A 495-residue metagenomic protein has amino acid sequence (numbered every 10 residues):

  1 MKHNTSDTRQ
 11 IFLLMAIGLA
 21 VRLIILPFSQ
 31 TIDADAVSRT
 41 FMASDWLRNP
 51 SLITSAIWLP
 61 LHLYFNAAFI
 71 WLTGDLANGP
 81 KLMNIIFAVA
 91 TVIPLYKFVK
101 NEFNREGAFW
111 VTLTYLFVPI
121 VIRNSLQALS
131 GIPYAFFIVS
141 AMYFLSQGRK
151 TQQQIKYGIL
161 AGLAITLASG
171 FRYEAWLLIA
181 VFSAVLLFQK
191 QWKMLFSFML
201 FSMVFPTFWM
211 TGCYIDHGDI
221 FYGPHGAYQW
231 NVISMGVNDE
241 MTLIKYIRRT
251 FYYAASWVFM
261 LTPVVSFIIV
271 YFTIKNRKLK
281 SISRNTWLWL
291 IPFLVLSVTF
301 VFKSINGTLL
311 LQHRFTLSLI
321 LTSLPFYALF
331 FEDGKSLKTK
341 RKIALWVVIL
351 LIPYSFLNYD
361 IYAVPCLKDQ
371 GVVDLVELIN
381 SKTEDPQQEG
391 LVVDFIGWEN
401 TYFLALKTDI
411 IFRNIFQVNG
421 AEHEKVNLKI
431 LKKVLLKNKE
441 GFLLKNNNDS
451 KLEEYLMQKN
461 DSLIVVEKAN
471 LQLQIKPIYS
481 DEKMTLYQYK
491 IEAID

Functional and structural regions predicted by a protein language model:
I11-A16, E106, K156, L200-M203 (+2 more regions): Signature aromatic-anchored transmembrane alpha helix within multi-pass, membrane-resident enzymes that catalyze glycan
G18-V21, V111-P119, R123, Y143 (+2 more regions): Short helix- or helix-capping micro-motifs that position conserved polar/aromatic residues at function-defining sites
V21, F188, K193-I268, V295-T299: Membrane-lumen/periplasm interface segments of specific transmembrane helices in polyprenyl phosphate-linked
W58, I120, L126-P133: Short acidic/glycine- and proline-prone juxtamembrane loop motifs at membrane-interface regions of multi-pass membrane
I93, S183-L186, Y252-T286, L290-F293 (+1 more regions): Hydrophobic, aromatic-rich transmembrane alpha-helices and their immediate juxtamembrane boundary segments
G131, A168, L177, P292 (+1 more regions): Hydrophobic/aromatic-rich transmembrane helices and adjacent perimembrane loops
F144-Q154, I165, L177-M203, T211 (+1 more regions): Perimembrane helix-loop-helix junctions
V347-K407, I411-G420, D495: Membrane-embedded, lumen/periplasm-facing catalytic core of multi-pass transferases that use lipid-linked donors
